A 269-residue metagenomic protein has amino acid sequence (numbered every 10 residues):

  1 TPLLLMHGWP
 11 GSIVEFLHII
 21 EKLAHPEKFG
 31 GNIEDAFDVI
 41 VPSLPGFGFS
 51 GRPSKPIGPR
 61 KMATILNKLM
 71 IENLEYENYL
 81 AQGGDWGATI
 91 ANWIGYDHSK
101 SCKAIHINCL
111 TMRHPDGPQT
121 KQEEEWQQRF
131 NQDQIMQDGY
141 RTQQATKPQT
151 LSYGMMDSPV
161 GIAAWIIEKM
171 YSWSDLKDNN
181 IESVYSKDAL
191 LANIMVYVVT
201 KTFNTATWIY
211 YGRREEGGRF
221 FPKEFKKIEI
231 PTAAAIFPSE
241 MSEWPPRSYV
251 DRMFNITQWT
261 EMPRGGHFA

Functional and structural regions predicted by a protein language model:
T1-G8: Short beta-strand element of the alpha/beta-hydrolase
W9-E21: The serine-hydrolase catalytic nucleophile loop
P10, P45-G48, M112, G266-H267: Alpha/beta-hydrolase active-site loop signature
V14, F29-G31, I40, L44-I57 (+2 more regions): Glycine-rich "HGGG/HGxG" loop immediately N-terminal to the catalytic nucleophile of the alpha/beta-hydrolase
I20-A36, L69, N73-R129, Q137: Conserved hydrolase catalytic core segment
P53-N73: Alpha/beta-hydrolase active-site loop
K121-P148, K223-K227: The feature captures the conserved acid-bearing segment of alpha/beta-hydrolase catalytic domains
Q144-A269: C-terminal subdomain of alpha/beta-hydrolase-fold enzymes, centered on the catalytic histidine and its supporting
